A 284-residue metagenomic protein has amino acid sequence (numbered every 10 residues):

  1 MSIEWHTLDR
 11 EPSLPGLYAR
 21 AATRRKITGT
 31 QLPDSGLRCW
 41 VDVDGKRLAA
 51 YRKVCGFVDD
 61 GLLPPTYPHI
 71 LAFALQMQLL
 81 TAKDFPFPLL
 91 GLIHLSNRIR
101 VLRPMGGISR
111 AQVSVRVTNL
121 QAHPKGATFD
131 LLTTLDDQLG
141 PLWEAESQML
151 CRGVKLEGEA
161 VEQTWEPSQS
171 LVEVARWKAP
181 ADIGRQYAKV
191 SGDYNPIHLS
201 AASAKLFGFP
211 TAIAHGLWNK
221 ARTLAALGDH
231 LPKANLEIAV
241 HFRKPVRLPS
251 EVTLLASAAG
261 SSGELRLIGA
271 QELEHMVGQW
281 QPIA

Functional and structural regions predicted by a protein language model:
M1-A22, K26-L32, L75-M77, L92-A179 (+2 more regions): HotDog/MaoC-like acyl-thioester-processing domains
M1-S96, L156-H230: Hot-dog-fold acyl-thioester-processing enzymes
V58-G61, D137-G140, K233: Short, glycine- and charge-enriched coil/turn segments that flank and shape catalytic ligand pockets
A202-T253, S257-S261, I268-H275: Catalytic-pocket segment enriched in acidic/His residues
